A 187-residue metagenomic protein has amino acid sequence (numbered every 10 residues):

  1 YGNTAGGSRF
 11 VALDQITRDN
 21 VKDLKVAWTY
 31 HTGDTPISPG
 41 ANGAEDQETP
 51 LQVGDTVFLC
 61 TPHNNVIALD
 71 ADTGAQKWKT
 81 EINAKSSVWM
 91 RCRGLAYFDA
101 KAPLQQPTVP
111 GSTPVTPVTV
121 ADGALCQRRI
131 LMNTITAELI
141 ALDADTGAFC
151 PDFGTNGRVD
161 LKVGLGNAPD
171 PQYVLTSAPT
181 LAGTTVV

Functional and structural regions predicted by a protein language model:
Y1-A41, A75-A84, Q106-P107, G111-T113 (+1 more regions): Aromatic (tryptophan-biased) beta-strands that constitute blades/sheets of beta-rich domains
Y1-G2, N42-H63, W89-E138, P171-V187: Repeat-blade elements of multi-bladed beta-propeller folds
A5-G6, T32-D34, Q47, Q52-T56 (+3 more regions): Acidic, proline/glycine-rich low-complexity intrinsically disordered segments
L13-I16, A27, L51-Q52, V57-P62 (+2 more regions): Long, contiguous hydrophobic alpha-helical segments, chiefly transmembrane helices and signal peptides
A68-G74, N83, Y97-F98, P103-Q106: Structural core of flavin- and non-heme-iron oxidoreductases, emphasizing the beta-strand/alpha-helix scaffold
E138-A141, L161: Secretory-pathway/luminal and periplasmic proteins that interact with or process carbohydrate-rich
